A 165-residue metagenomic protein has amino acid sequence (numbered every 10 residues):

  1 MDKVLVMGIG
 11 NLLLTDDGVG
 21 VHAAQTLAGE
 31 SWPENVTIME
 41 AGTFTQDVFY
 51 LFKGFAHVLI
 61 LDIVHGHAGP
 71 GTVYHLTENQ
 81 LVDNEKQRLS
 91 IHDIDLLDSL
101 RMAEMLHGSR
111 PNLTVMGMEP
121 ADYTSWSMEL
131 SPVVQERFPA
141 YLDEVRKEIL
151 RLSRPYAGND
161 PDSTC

Functional and structural regions predicted by a protein language model:
M1-D2, E30-P33, I38, G42-F44 (+6 more regions): Aromatic-enriched hydrophobic runs in primary sequence
D2-M7, L12-V82: Nucleotide and nucleotide-moiety/phosphate-recognizing core
M7, N11-L12, G71-Y74, Q87 (+3 more regions): Flexible, active-site-adjacent loop/turn segments at secondary-structure boundaries
L14-D17, M39, K53-F55, D62-I63 (+4 more regions): Proteins with a high burden of low-complexity, intrinsically disordered sequence enriched in S/T/G/P/A and R, requiring
G18, H22, T43, A68 (+3 more regions): Conserved active-site and cofactor/substrate-binding residues in soluble primary-metabolism enzymes
H57-G66, K86-L89, P132-D143: Short, Lys/Arg-enriched charge-dense amphipathic segments
I63-L113: Helix-loop-strand module that forms the ligand-binding subsite of alpha/beta enzymes
L96-C165: Phosphate-binding/catalytic loops
